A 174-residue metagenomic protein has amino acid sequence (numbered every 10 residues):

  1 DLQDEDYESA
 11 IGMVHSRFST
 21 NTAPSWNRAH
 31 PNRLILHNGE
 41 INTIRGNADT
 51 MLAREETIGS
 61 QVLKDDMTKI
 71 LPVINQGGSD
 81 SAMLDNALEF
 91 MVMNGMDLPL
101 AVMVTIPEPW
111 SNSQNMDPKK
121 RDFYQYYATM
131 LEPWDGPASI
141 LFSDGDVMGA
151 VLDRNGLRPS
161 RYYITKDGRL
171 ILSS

Functional and structural regions predicted by a protein language model:
D1-S174: Conserved short alpha-helical segments that host acidic/polar catalytic motifs at enzyme active sites
